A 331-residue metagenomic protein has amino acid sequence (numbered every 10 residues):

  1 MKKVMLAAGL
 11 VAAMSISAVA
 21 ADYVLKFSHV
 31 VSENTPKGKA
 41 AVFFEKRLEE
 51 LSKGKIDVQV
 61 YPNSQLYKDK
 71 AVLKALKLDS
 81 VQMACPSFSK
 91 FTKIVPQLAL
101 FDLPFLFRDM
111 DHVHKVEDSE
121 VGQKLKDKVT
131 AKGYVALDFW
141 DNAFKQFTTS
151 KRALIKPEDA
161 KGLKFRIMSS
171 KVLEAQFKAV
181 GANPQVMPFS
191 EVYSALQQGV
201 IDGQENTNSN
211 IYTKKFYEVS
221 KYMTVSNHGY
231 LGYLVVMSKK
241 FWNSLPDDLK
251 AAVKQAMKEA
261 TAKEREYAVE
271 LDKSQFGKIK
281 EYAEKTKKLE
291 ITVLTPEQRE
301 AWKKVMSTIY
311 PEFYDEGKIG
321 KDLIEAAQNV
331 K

Functional and structural regions predicted by a protein language model:
M1-V4: Positively charged n-region of N-terminal signal peptides that target proteins for export
A7-S15: Bacterial N-terminal signal peptides
M14-D22: Sec/Tat signal peptide C-region and signal peptidase I cleavage site
A21-H112, E120-V121, D127-K331: N-terminal secretory/targeting leader peptides
